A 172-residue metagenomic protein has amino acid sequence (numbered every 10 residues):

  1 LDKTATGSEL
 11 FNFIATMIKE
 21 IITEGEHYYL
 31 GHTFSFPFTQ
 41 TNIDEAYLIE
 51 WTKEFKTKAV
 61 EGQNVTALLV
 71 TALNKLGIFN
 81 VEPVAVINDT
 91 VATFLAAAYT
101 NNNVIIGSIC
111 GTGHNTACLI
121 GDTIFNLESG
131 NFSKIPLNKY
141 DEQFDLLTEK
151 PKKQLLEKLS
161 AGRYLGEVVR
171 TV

Functional and structural regions predicted by a protein language model:
L1, E20, L30, Q40 (+1 more regions): Gly/Thr-rich phosphate-binding beta-strand-loop-beta motif of the actin/hexokinase/Hsp70
L1-A15, F38-Y99, N103-I106, T123-P136: Glycine-rich phosphate-binding loop and adjoining helix at the ATP-binding site of ATP-dependent phosphoryl-transfer
F11-H27: Short amphipathic alpha-helices and their capping/turn segments at secondary-structure boundaries
T16, E20, T71, K75 (+2 more regions): Ordered, helix-dominated protein-protein interaction surfaces in large eukaryotic regulatory proteins
G25-S35, V84: Short glycine-rich phosphate-binding loop at a beta-alpha junction
E26-Y28, N80, N88, C110-T112: Short, basic and Ser/Thr-rich N-terminal targeting/leader segments
F94, A98-C110, H114-V172: Active-site core segments that coordinate phosphate-bearing ligands/cofactors across diverse enzyme families
